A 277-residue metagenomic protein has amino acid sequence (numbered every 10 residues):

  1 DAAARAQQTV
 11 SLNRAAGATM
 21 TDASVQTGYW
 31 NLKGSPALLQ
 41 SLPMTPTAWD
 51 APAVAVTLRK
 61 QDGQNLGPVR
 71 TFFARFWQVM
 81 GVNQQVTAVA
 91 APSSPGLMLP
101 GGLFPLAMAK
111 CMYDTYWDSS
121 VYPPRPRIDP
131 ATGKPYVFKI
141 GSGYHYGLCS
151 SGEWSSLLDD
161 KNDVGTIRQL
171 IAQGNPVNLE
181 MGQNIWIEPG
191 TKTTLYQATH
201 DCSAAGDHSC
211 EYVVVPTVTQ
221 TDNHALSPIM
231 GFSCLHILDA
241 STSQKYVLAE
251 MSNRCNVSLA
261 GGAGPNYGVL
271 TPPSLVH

Functional and structural regions predicted by a protein language model:
A3-A15, T19-H277: N-linked glycosylation sequons
